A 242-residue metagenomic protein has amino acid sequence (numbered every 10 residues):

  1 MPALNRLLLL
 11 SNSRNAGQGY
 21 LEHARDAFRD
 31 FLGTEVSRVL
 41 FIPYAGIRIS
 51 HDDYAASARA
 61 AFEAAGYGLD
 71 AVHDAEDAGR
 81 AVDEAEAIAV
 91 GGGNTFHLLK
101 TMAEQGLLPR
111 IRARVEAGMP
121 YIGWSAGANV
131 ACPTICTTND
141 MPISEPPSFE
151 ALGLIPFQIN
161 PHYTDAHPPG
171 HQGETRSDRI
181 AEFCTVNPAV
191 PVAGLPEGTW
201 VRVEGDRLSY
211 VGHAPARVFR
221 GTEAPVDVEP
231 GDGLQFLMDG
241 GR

Functional and structural regions predicted by a protein language model:
P2-T34, I49-A56, A60, T137 (+1 more regions): C-terminal and late-domain segments of enzyme folds
L8-L9, A87-G91, I122, I159: Structural motif
S13, I47, G93-F96, G127 (+1 more regions): Short glycine-rich anion-binding loops that position phosphate/pyrophosphate groups of nucleotides and phosphorylated
L40-A103: Portal/gating segments that form or line small-molecule/metal binding sites
D83-E84, A117, L154: Alpha-helix C-terminal capping/helix-to-coil transition sites in glycosyltransferase folds
A89-G92, R114-T134: Catalytic nucleophile loop
E104-G118: Catalytic-core regions built around general acid/base machinery
